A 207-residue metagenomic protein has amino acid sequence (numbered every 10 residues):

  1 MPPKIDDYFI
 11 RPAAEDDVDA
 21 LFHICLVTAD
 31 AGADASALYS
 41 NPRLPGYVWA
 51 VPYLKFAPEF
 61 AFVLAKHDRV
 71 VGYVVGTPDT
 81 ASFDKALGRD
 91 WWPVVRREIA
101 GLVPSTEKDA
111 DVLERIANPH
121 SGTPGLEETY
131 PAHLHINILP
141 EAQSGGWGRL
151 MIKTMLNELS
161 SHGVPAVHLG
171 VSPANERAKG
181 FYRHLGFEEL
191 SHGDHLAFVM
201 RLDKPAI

Functional and structural regions predicted by a protein language model:
M1-D16, K204-I207: Conserved N-terminal entry element of GNAT/NAT acetyltransferase domains
A29-W49, A86-R96: Conserved GNAT-fold acetyl-CoA-binding loop/helix
Y39-A61, H67: Active-site rim helix/loop that mediates acceptor-substrate recognition in acyltransferases
V63, R69-P78: Conserved beta-strand in the GNAT
A81, H168-V171, K179, R183 (+1 more regions): Conserved catalytic-core motifs of GNAT/GCN5-like acyltransferases
A81-H135: Conserved acyl-donor/pantetheine-binding loop and adjacent beta-alpha core of acyl/acetyltransferases and related
Y130-A132, L159-V171: Conserved GNAT acetyl-CoA-binding A-motif
H135, S144-E158, G180-H184: Conserved acetyl-CoA-binding loop-helix of GNAT-fold acetyltransferases
